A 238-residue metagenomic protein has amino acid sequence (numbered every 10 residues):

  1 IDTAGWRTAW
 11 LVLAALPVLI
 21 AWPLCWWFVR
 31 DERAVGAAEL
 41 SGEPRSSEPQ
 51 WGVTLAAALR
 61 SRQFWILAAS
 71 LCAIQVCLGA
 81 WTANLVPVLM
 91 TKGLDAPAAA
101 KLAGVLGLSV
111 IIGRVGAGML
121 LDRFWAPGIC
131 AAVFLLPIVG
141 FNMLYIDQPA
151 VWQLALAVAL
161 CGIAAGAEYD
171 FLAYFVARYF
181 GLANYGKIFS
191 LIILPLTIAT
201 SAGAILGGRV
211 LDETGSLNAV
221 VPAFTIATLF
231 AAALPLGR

Functional and structural regions predicted by a protein language model:
T8-W27, A219-G237: Symmetry-related core transmembrane helices of the 12-TM Major Facilitator Superfamily/SLC fold
V29-G52: Flexible cytoplasmic inter-helical loops of multi-pass small-molecule transporters
A56-M119, G203: Extracytoplasmic gate region of multi-pass secondary transporters
G113-W125, L211-D212: Helix-to-loop junctions at the C-terminal end of transmembrane segments in multipass secondary transporters
R123-F134: Cytoplasmic membrane-interface "Motif A"-like loop-to-helix N-cap segments of 12-TM Major Facilitator Superfamily
L136-Q148: C-terminal ends and interior cores of transmembrane alpha-helices in multi-pass membrane transporters/permeases
A167-F180: Intracellular juxtamembrane helix-capping segments at the cytosolic ends of symmetry-related transmembrane helices
Y179-T214: A late C-terminal transmembrane helix in Major Facilitator Superfamily
